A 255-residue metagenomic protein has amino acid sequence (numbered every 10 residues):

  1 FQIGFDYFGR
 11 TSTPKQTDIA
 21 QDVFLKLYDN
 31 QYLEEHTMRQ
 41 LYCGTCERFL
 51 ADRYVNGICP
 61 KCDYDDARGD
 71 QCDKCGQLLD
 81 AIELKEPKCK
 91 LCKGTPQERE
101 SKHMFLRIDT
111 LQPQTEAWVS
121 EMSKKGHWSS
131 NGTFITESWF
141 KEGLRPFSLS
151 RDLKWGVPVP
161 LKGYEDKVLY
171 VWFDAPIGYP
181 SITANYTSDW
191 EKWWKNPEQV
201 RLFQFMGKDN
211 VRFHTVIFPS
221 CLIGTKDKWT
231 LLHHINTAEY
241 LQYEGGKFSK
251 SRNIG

Functional and structural regions predicted by a protein language model:
F1-H36, G44-R48, P60, A117 (+1 more regions): N-terminal Rossmann-like or analogous alpha/beta NTP/dinucleotide-binding catalytic cores that position adenine
T11, K15-I19, Q71, K85-G255: Structured secondary-structure scaffolds
V23-L25, L50-G57, S251-I254: Short, surface-exposed amphipathic charged segments that create phosphate/polyanion-binding patches used for binding
Y32-F105: Cys/His-rich short segments
